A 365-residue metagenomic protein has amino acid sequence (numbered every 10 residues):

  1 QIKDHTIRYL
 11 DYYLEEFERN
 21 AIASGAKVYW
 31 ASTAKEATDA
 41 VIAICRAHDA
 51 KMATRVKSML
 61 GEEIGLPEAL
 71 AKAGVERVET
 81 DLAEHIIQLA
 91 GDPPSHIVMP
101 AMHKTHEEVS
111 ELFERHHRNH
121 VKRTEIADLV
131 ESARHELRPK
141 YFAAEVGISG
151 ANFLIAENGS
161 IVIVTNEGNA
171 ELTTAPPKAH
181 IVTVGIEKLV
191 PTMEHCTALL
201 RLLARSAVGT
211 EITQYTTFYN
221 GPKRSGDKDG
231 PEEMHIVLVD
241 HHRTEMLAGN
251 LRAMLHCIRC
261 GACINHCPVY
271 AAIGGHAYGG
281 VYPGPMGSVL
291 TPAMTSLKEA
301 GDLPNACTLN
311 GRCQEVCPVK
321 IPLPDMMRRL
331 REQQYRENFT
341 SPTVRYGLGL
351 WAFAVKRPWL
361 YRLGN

Functional and structural regions predicted by a protein language model:
Q1-N250: The feature marks the mature, well-folded catalytic cores of soluble enzymes
A23-A26, C263-I264, V269: N-terminal-biased segments
G226-M254, N265, V269-G364: Ferredoxin-type iron-sulfur electron-transfer modules in oxidoreductases and energy-metabolism complexes
C257: Sequence/structural segment immediately N-terminal to covalent heme-attachment motifs in c-type and related
C260: Catalytic adenosine-cofactor/nucleotide-binding cores of aminoacyl-tRNA synthetases and other
